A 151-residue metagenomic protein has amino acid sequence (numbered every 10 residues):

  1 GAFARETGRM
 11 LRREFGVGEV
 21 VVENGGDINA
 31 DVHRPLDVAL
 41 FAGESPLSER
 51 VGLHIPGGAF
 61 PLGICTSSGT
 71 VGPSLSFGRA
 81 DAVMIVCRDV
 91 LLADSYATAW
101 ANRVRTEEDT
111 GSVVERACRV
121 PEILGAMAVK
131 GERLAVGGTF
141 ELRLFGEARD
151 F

Functional and structural regions predicted by a protein language model:
A2-F151: Mature catalytic core of soluble alpha/beta enzymes
